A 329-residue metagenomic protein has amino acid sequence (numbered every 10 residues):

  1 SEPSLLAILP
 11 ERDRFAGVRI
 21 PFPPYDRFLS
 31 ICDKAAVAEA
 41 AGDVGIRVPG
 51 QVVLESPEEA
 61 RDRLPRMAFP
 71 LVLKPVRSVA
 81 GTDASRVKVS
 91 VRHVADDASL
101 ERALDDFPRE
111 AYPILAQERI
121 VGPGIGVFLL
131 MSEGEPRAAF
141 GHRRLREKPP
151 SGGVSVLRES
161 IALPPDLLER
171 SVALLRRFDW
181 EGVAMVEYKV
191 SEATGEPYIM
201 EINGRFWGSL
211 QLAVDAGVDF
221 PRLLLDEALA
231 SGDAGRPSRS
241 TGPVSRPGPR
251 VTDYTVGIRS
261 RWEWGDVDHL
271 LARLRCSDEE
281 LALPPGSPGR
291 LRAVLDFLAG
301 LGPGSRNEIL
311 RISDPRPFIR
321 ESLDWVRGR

Functional and structural regions predicted by a protein language model:
S1-C32, R47-G50: A short, GP-enriched loop/loop-strand-helix hinge that lies immediately N-terminal to, or at the N-terminal rim
F28-I114, E133-E135, P165, E169: Active-site nucleotide/adenylate-binding loops and adjacent lid/helix of ATP-dependent enzymes
P57-E58, V94-G152, E159-V172, K189-Y198: Phosphate-binding site of ATP-dependent enzymes
D97, G208-E227: Gly/Ser/Thr-rich active-site loops/lids in small-molecule metabolic enzymes that frequently grip phosphoryl groups
V127, R176-Q211: Conserved metal-phosphate-binding beta-hairpin within the catalytic cores of diverse ATP-dependent phosphoryl-transfer
R146-P149, V154-V156, N203-G217: Glycine-rich phosphate/pyrophosphate-binding beta-alpha loops
D226-R329: Peripheral (often C-terminal) accessory segments that flank ATP-dependent C-N-forming ligase machineries
